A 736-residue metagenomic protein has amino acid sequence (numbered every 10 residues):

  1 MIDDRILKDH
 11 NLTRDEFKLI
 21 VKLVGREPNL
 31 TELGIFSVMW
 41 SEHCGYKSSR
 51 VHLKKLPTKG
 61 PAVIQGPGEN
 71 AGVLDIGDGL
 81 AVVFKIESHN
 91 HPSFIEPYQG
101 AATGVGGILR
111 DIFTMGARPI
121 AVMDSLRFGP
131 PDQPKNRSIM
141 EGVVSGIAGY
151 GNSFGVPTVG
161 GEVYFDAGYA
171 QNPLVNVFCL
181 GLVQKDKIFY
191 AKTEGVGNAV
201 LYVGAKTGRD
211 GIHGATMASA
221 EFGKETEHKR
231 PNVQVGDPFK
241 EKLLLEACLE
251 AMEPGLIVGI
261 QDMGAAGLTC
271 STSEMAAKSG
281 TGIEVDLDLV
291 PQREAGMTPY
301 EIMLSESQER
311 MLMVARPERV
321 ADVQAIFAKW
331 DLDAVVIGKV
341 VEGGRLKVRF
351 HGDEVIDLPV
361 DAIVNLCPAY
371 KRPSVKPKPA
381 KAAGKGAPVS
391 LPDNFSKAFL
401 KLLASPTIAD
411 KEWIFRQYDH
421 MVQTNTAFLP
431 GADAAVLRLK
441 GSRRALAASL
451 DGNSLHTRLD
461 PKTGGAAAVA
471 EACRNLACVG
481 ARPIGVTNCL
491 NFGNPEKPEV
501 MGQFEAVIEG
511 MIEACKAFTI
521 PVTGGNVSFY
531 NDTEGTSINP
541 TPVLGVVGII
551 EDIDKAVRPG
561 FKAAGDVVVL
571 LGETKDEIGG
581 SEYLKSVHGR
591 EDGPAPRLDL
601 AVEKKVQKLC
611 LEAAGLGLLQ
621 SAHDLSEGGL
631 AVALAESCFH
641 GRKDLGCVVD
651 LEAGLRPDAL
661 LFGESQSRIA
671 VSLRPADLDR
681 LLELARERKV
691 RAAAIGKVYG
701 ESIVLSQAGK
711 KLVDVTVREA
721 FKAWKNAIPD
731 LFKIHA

Functional and structural regions predicted by a protein language model:
M1-H10, R14-E16, I20-L33, Q171-P173 (+9 more regions): Glycine-/charge-enriched secondary-structure boundary and capping motifs
I2-D78: N-terminal amphipathic, basic-rich helices that act as targeting or association modules
H10-T13, K240, E603: Generic alpha-helical segment signature
V21, S37, L53, L109 (+8 more regions): A generic alpha-helix structural signal
C44, L53-T103, G107-L109, F113 (+6 more regions): Non-catalytic terminal/interface segments that mediate subunit docking, oligomerization, and allosteric communication
L74-L332, V336, V341-R345, R349 (+13 more regions): Mobile "lid/hinge" segments at catalytic clefts and subdomain interfaces of large enzymes
I188-A191, I414, L660-F662: Short histidine-centered beta-strand/loop micro-motifs that create catalytic or ligand/metal-coordination sites
